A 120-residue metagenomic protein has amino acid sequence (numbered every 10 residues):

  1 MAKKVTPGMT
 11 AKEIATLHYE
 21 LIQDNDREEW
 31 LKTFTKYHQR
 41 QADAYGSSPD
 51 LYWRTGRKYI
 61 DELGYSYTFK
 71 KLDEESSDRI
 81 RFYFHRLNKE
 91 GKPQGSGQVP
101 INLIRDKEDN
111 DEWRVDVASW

Functional and structural regions predicted by a protein language model:
M1-H18, R57, N110-R114: Juxtamembrane and targeting peptides
E13, L17-E20, D24-S77: Short solvent-exposed beta->alpha transition segments
I60-W120: Exposed beta-sheet edge and beta->alpha loop/turn motif
